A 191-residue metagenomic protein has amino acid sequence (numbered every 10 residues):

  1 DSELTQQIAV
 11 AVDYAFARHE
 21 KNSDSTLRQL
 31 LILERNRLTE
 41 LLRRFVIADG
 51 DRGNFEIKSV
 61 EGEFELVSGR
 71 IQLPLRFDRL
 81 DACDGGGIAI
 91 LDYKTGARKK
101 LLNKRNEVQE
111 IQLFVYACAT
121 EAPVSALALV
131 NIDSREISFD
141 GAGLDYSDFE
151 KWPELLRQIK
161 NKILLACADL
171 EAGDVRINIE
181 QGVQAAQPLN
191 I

Functional and structural regions predicted by a protein language model:
D1-I191: RecB-family 4Fe-4S metal-dependent nuclease core
